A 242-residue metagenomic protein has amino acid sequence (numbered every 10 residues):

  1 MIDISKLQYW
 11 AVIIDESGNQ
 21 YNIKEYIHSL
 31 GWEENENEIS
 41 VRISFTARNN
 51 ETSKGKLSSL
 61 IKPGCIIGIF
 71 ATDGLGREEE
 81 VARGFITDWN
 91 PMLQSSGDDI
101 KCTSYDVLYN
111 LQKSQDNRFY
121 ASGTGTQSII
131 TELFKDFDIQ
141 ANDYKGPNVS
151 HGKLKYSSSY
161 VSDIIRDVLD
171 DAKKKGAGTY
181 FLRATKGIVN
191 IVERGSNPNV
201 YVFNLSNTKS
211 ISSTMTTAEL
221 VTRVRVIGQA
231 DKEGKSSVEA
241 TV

Functional and structural regions predicted by a protein language model:
M1-G18, Y180, I188, E193-V242: Acidic, small/polar-enriched beta strand-loop surface segments
M1-S114, N199-T214: Assembly/oligomerization scaffold segments
I27-L30, F45-A47, D88-D98, G123-E132 (+3 more regions): Phosphate-binding glycine-rich loops and adjacent basic patches that engage nucleotide phosphates, nucleic-acid
G84-D88, T124-L133, N142-N148, V221-G234: Noncatalytic linker/hinge segments flanking ATPase motor cores
Q94-T216: Charged- and aromatic-enriched interaction segments used to assemble and dock large macromolecular complexes
